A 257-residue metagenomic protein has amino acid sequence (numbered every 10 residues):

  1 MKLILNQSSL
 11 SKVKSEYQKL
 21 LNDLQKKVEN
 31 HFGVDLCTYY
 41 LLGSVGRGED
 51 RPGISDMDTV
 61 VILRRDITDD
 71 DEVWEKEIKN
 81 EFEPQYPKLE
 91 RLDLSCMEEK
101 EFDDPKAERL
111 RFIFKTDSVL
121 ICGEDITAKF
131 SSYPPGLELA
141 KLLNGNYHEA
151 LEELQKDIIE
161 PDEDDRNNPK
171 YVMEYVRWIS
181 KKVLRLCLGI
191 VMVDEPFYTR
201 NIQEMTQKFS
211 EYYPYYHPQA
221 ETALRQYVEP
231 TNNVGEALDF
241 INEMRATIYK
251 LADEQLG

Functional and structural regions predicted by a protein language model:
M1-Y40, G257: Helical scaffold of the NTase/Pol beta-like nucleotidyltransferase catalytic core
K2-E16, D70-E72, K76-E174: Conserved NTP/Mg2+-binding pocket subregion across the NTase superfamily
Q25, K79, T206: Generic structural marker for isolated residues within well-ordered, non-membrane alpha-helices of soluble domains
G43-K76, R91-C96: Catalytic metal-binding acidic patch
I54, R109, W178, K182: Short, well-structured alpha-helical interface segments that form or flank functional binding sites
I126-G257: Conserved nucleotidyltransferase catalytic core and NTase-mimicking acidic/glycine-rich helix/loop elements in nucleic
